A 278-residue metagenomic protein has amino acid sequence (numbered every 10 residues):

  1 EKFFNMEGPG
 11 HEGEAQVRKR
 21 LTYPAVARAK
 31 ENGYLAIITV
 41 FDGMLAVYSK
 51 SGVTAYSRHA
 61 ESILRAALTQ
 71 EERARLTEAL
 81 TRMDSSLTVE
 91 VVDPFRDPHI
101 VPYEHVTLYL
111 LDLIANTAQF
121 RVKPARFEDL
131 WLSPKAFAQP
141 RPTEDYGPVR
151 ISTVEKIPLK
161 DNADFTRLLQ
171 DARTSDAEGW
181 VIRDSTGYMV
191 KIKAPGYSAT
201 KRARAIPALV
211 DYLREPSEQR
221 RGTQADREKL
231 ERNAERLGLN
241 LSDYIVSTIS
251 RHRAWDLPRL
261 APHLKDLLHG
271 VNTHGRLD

Functional and structural regions predicted by a protein language model:
E1-D278: Core nucleotide-handling region used for phosphoryl-transfer chemistry
